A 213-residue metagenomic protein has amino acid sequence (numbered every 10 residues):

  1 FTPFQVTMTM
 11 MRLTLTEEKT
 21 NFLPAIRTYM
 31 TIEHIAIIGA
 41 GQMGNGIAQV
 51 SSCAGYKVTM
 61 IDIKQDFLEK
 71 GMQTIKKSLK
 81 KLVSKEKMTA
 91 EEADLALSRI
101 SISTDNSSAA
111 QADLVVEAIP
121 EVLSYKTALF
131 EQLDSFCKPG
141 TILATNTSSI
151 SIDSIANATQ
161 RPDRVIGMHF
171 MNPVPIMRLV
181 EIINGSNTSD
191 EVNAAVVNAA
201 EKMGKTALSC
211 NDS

Functional and structural regions predicted by a protein language model:
F1-F4: Short, intrinsically disordered low-complexity segments enriched in Ser/Thr with adjacent Pro
V6-T7, E17-Y29: Short, Lys/Arg-enriched N-terminal segments with co-localized hydrophobic residues within the first ~10-30 amino acids
I26-K81, K85: NAD(P)+-binding Rossmann beta1-loop-alpha1 motif at the extreme N-terminus of oxidoreductases
T31-H34, A112, G140: Phosphate-coordination loops involved in phosphoryl transfer and adenosine-cofactor binding
Y56, R161, I182-S213: Internal alpha-helical scaffold of NAD(P)-dependent oxidoreductase catalytic cores
L82-F136: A structured beta-alpha segment of the ubiquitous adenosine-cofactor-binding alpha/beta core
L114, I119-E181: Rossmann-like NAD(P)(H) cofactor-binding subdomain of soluble oxidoreductases
